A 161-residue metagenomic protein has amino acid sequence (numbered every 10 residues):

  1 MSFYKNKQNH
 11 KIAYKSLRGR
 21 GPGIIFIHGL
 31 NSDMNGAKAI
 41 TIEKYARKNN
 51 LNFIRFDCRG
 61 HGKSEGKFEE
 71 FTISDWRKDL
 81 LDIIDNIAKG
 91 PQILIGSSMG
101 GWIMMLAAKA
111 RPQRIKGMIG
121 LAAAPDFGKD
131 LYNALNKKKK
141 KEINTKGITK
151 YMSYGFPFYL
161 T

Functional and structural regions predicted by a protein language model:
M1-R18: N-terminal cap/lid segment of alpha/beta-hydrolase-fold proteins
G21-G29: Short beta-strand element of the alpha/beta-hydrolase
N31-A37: Short substrate-entry loop that stabilizes the transition state in hydrolases
A39, E43-E65: Conserved alpha/beta-hydrolase
E70-I87: Alpha/beta-hydrolase active-site loop
A88-S98: Alpha/beta-hydrolase fold nucleophile elbow
G101-P112, M118: Short glycine-enriched nucleophile-adjacent loop and the immediately C-terminal alpha-helix near the catalytic center
R114-T161: The alpha/beta-hydrolase serine catalytic core
